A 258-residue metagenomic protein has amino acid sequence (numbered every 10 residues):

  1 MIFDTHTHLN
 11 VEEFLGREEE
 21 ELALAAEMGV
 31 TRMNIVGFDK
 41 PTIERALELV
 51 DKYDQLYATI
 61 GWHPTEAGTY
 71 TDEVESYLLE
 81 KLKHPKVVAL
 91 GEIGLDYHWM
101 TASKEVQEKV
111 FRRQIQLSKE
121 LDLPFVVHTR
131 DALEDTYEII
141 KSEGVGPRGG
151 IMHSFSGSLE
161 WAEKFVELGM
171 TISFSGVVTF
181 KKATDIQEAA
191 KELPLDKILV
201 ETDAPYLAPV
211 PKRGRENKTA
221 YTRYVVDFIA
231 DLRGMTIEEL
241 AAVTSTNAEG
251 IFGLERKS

Functional and structural regions predicted by a protein language model:
M1-S258: Mid-domain alpha/beta scaffold segments of enzyme catalytic cores
